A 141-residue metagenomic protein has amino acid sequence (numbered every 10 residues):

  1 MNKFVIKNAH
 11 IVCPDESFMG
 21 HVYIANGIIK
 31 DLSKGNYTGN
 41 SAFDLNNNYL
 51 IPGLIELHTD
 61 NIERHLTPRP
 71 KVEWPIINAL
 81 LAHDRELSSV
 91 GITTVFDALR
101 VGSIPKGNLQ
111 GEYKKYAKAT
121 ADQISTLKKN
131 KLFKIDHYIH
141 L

Functional and structural regions predicted by a protein language model:
M1-N2, N40, I92, F133-D136: Short coil/turn connectors at secondary-structure junctions
N2-F4, H10-I51: Histidine-rich, glycine-flanked metal-binding segment
A9, G27, N47, H58 (+2 more regions): Divalent metal-coordination and catalytic microenvironments
C13, L99, L141: Short glycine-centered, acidic/aromatic-flanked micro-motifs in structured strand/loop junctions that mark active-site
N48-G111, K115: Metal-associated gating/positioning segment near the N- to mid-region
G102-L141: Metal-coordinating catalytic core of metallo-dependent amide/deamination hydrolases
